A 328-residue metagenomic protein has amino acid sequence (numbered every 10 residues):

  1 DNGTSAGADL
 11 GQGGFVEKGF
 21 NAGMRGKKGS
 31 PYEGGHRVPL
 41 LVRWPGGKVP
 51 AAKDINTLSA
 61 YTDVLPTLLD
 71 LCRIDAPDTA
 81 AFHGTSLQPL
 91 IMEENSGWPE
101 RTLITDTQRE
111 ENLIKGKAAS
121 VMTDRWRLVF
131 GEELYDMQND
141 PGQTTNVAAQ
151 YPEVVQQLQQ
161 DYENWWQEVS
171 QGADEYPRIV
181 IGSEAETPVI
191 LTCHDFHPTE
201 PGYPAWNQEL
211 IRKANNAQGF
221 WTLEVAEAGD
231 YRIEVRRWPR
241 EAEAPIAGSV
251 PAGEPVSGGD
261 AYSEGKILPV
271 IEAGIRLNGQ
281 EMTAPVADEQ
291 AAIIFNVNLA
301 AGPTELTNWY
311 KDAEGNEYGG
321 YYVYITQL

Functional and structural regions predicted by a protein language model:
T4-L10, F15-E33, V49-K53, T57 (+7 more regions): C-terminal cap/loop subdomain of S1 sulfatases and analogous C-terminal strand-loop tails that border
L68, M122-E153, L158, V189-D195 (+4 more regions): A short aromatic-rich beta-strand->coil structural motif
C72, M137, Y151-N216, E227-E234: Catalytic cores of secreted or luminal carbohydrate-active enzymes
S120, N207-V225, E241, A292-F295: Short beta-strands within extracellular/lumenal beta-sheet-rich domains
E227-G265, L306-Y310: A short beta-strand element within beta-rich, extracytoplasmic domains of secreted/secretory-pathway proteins
I246, D260-S263, L268-Q290: Solvent-exposed beta-strand/loop surfaces of large extracellular or lumenal domains
N298-G302: Surface-exposed, short loops/turns at beta-strand junctions within beta-sandwich domains
K311-L328: Exposed low-complexity, polar/acidic, P/S/T/G-rich flexible segments that act as propeptides, protease-susceptible
